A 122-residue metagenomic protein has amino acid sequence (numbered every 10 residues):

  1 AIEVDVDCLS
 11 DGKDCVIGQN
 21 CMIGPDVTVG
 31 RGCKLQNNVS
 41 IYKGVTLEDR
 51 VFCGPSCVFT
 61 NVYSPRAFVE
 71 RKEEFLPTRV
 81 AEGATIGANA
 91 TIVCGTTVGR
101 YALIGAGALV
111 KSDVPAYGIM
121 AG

Functional and structural regions predicted by a protein language model:
A1-C8, G12-K13, G18-Q19, G24-P25 (+15 more regions): Left-handed beta-helix
V69-P77: P-loop NTPase nucleotide-binding/switch module
